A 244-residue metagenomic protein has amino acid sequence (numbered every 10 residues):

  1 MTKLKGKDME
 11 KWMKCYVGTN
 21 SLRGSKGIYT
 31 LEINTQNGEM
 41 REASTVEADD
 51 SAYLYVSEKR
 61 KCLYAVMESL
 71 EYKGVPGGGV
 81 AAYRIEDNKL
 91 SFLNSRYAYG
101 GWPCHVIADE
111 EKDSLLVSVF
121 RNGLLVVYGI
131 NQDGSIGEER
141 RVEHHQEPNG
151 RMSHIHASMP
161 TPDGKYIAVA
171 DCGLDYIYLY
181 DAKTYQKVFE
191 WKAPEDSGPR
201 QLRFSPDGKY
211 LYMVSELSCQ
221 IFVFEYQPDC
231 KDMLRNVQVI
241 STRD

Functional and structural regions predicted by a protein language model:
M9-K11, V56-R60, D109-K112, P162-D163 (+1 more regions): Residue-level detector of Asp-centered blade-edge/turn motifs that repeat once per structural unit in beta-propeller
S21-G24, S69-K73, R121-L124, L174-D175 (+1 more regions): Short glycine/acidic-enriched loop and turn motifs that connect beta-strands
G24, D50-A52, W102-C104, H154 (+2 more regions): Beta-rich catalytic cores
L31-G38, Y83-K89, Y128-I136, D181-Y185 (+1 more regions): Short loop/turn segments immediately following beta-strands, especially the blade-tip and inter-blade linker loops
S44-A48, S95-Y99, E143-G150, W191-E195 (+1 more regions): Surface loop/turn motifs at the tips and blade-to-blade linkers of beta-strand repeat domains
S91-A157: Asp-box/WD-like beta-propeller blade repeats and closely related beta-sheet repeat scaffolds
